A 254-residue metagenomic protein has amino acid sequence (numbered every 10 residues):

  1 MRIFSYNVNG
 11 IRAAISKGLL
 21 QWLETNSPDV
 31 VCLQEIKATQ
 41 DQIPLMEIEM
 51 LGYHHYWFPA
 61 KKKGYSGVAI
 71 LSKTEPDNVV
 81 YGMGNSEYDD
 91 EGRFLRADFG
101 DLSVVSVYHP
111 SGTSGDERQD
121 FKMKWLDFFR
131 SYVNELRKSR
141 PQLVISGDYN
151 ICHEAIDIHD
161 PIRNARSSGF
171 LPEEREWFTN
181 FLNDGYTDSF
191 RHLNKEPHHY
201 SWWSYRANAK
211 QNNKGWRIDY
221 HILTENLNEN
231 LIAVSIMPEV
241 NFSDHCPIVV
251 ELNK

Functional and structural regions predicted by a protein language model:
M1-N9, D101-T113, S146: Active-site-proximal beta-strand elements of phosphoester/diester hydrolases
N7, L23-D41, V104, Y132-A155 (+4 more regions): Active-site beta-strand/loop signature of hydrolases that rely on acidic residues for catalysis
R12-T25: Short, acidic/polar
V30, L51-H54, D127-K214, I218: Metal-dependent phosphoesterases centered on the DNase I-like endonuclease/exonuclease/phosphatase
I36-T39, L45-G112: Structured beta-strand-rich core segments of catalytic domains in phosphoester-bond hydrolases
K63-V79, P197, A209-E229: Conserved beta strand-loop-helix elements of the APE1-like EEP
K73, A97-G100, T224-E225, V250-K254: Active-site beta-strand termini and strand-to-loop segments that position acidic
G84-N85, P110-L126, I162-R166: Surface-exposed cleft-lining segments at the edges of enzyme active sites
